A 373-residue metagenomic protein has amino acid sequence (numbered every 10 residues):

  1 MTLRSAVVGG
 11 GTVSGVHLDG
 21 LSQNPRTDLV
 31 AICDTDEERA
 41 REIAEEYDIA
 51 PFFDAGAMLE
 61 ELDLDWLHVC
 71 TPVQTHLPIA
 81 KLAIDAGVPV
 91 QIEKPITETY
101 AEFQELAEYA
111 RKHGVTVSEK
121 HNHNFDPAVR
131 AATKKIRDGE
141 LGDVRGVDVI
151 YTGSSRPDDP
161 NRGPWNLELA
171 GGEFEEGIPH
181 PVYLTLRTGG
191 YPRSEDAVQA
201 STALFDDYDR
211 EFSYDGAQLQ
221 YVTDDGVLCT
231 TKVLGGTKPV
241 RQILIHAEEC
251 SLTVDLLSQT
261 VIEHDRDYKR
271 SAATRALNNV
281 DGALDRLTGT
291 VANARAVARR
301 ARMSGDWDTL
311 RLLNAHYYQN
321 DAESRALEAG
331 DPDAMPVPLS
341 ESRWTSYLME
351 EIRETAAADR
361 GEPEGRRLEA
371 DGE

Functional and structural regions predicted by a protein language model:
M1-Y47: N-terminal Rossmann-like dinucleotide-binding module
E42-I49, L106-A110: Short, conserved SAM-binding/catalytic segment of Class I S-adenosyl-L-methionine-dependent methyltransferases
A44, D54-A57, W66-H68, S304-E373: C-terminal helix-rich "cap/oligomerization" subdomain common to oxidoreductases
F53, I92, V117-E119, T231 (+1 more regions): Hydrophobic residues in well-ordered beta-strands that form the structural core
E61, W66, P72-V73, L77-N124: Beta-strand-loop-alpha-helix segment that lines the small-molecule cofactor/substrate pocket of alpha/beta enzymes
T97-P160: A contiguous active-site-proximal alpha/beta segment in oxidoreductase catalytic domains
P160-L228, K232-P239, L244: Rossmann-like dinucleotide-binding domain that binds NAD(P)(H)
D209, V227-Y318: NAD(P)-dinucleotide binding in Rossmann-like oxidoreductases
